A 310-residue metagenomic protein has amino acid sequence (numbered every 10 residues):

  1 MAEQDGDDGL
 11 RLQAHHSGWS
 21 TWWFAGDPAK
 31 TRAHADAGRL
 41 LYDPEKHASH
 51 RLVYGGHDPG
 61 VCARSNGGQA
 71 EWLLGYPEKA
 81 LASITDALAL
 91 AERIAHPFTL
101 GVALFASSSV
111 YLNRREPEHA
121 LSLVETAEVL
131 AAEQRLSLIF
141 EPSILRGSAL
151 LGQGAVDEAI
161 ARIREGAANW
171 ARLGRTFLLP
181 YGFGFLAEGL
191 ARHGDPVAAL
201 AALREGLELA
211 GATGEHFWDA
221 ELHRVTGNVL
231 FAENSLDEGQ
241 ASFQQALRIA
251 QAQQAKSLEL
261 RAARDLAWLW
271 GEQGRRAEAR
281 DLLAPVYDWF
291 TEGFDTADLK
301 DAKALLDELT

Functional and structural regions predicted by a protein language model:
M1, D7-G18, W22: Hydrophobic or amphipathic alpha-helical targeting/insertion segments
M1-A2, H15, R32-L41, R64-T310: Helix-coil-helix junctions within alpha-helical repeat/solenoid scaffolds
L10, S20-G26, S65-G75: Acidic/serine-rich, low-complexity amphipathic helices located in mid- to C-terminal regulatory regions
K30, G55, P59, E278: Short acidic-hydrophobic sequence patches enriched in Asp/Glu that either
K46-D58: Acidic, Ser/Thr- and Gly/Pro-rich intrinsically disordered linkers and low-complexity segments that flank or connect
